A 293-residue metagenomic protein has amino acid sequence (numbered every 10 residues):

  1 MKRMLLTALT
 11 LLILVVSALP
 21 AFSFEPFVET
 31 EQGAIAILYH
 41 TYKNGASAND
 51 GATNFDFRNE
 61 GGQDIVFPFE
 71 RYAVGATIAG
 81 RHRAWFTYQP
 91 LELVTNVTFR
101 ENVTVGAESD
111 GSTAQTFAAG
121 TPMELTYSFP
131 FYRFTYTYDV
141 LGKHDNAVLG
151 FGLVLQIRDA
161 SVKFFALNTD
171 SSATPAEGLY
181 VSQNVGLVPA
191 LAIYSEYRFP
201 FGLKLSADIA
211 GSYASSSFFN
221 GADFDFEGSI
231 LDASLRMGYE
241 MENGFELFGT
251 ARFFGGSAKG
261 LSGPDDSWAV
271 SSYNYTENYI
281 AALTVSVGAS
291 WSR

Functional and structural regions predicted by a protein language model:
M1-E25: Cleavable N-terminal export/targeting peptides
F22-L38: Transmembrane beta-strand segments of Gram-negative outer membrane beta-barrel proteins
F22-P26, A79-R81, L141-L149, F199-L205 (+1 more regions): Short loop/turn motifs that connect adjacent beta-strands in outer-membrane beta-barrel proteins
E29-G33, W85-Q89, G150-Q156, S206-A210 (+2 more regions): Transmembrane beta-strands of outer-membrane beta-barrel proteins
T30-Q32, E70, H82, Y88 (+2 more regions): Polar/charged side chains located within well-ordered beta-strands of beta-rich proteins
L38-F69, P90-P130, I157-G186, Y213-G228 (+2 more regions): Extracellular/periplasm-exposed beta-strand and loop segments of Gram-negative cell-envelope proteins, dominated by
Y72-I78, F134-Y138, L153-I157, P189-Y197 (+4 more regions): Residues on the lipid-exposed face of transmembrane beta-strands in outer-membrane beta-barrel proteins
A192-F219: A contiguous binding-surface segment within folded domains or other stable secondary-structure elements
